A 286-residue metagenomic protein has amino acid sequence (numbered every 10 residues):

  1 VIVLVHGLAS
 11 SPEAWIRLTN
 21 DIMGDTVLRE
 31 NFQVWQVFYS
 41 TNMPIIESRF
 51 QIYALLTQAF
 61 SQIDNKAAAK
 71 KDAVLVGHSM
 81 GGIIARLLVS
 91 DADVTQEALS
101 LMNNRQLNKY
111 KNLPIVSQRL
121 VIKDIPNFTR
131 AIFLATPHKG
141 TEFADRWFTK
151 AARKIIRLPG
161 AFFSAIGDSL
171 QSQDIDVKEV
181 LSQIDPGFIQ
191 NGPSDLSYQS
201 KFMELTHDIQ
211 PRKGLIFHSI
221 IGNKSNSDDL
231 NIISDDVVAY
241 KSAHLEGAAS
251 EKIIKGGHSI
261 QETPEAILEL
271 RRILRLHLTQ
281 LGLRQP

Functional and structural regions predicted by a protein language model:
V1-R29, Q36: Short, surface-exposed "cap/lid" segments of acyl-processing enzymes
L4-H6, V34-I184, F188, D235: Serine-dependent carboxylesterase/thioesterase catalytic core of lipase-like alpha/beta-hydrolase/SGNH enzymes
P12, L55-I63, Y110-L120, S194-I209 (+1 more regions): A Trp-anchored, charged/polar loop motif used as the substrate-binding/catalytic surface of acyl/ester-handling
P12-A14, I45, G140-F143, N226-L230 (+1 more regions): Short, solvent-exposed loop/turn elements at domain surfaces
R17-M23, V116-Q118, V237: Alpha-helical scaffolding within the catalytic cores of extracellular/periplasmic polymer-degrading hydrolases
I22, T26, I63, L88 (+3 more regions): Active-site catalytic pocket residues across diverse enzymes, especially alpha/beta-hydrolases
N31, D72, F128, G214-I216 (+1 more regions): A generic structural signal for alpha->beta connector loops
F148-P286: C-terminal catalytic-base region of ester-bond hydrolases, centering on the histidine of the charge-relay
